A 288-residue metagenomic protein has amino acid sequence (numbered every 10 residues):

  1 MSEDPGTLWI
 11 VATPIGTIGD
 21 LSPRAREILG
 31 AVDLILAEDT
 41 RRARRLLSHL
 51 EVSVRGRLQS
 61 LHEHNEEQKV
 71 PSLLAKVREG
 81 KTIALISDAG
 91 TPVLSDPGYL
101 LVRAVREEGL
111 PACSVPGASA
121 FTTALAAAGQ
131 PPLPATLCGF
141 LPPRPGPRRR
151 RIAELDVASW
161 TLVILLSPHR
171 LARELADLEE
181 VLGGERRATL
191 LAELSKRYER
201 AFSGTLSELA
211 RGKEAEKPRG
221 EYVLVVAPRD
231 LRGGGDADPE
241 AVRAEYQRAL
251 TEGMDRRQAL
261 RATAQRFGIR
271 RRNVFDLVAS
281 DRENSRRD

Functional and structural regions predicted by a protein language model:
M1-H62: Glycine-rich, flexible N-terminal cofactor/catalytic loop recognition
P5, K81-T82, T161, L165-D288: A contiguous loop/helix-start segment that scaffolds small-molecule binding in enzyme catalytic cores
L29-I35, G109-C113, T161-L162: Short active-site oxyanion
Q59-Q68, L141-P145: Conserved helicase motor
N65, A89-P97, P143, P168-H169: Acidic, metal-coordinating catalytic cores used for nucleic-acid/nucleotide bond scission and strand-transfer chemistry
L85: Acidic/polar, glycine-anchored loop/turn motif associated with catalytic or activation segments that engage anionic
P97-L101, R256: Glycine-centered tight-turn and secondary-structure capping sites
L100-A158: Class I SAM-dependent methyltransferase SAM-binding "motif I" and its flanking Rossmann-like core
